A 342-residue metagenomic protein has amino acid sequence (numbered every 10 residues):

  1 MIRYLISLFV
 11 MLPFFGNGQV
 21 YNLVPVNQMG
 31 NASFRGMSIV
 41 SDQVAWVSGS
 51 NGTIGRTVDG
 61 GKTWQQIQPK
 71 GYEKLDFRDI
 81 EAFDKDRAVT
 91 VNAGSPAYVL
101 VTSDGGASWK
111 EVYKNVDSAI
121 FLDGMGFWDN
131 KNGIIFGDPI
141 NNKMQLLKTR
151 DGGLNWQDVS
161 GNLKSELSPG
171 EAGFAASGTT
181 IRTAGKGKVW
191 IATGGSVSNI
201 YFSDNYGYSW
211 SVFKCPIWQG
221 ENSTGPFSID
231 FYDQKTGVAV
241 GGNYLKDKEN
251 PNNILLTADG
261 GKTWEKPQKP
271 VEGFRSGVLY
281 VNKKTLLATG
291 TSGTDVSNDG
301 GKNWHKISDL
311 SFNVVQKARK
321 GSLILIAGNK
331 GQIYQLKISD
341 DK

Functional and structural regions predicted by a protein language model:
M1-N22: Bacterial Sec-dependent N-terminal signal peptides
Q19-K342: Residue-level hotspots at or immediately adjacent to binding/recognition sites across diverse folds
